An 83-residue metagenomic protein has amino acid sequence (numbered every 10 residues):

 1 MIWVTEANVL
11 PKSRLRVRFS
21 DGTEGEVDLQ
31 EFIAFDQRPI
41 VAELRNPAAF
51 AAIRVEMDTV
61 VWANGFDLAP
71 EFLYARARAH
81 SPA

Functional and structural regions predicted by a protein language model:
M1-A83: Motif-centric detector for short Cys/His coordination patterns
